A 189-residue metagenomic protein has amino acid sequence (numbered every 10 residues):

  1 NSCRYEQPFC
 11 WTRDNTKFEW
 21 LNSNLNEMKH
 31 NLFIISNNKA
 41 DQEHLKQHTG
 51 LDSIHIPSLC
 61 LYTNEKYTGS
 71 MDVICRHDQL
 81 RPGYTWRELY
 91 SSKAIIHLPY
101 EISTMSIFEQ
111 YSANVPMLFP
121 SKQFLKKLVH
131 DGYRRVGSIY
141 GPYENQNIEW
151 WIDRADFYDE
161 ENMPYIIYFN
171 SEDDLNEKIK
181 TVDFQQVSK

Functional and structural regions predicted by a protein language model:
N1-G69, Q146: Catalytic core of nucleotide-activated saccharide and alditol-phosphate transferases
E19-N22, R81-G83, S103-M105, I152-R154: Eukaryotic intrinsically disordered and solvent-exposed regulatory patches
K29-I34, K93-I95, Y165: Short active-site oxyanion
N38-K39, R87, S171: Helix N-cap/beta->alpha junction signal
S58-T63, G69, C75-Q123: Donor nucleotide-activated moiety binding/catalytic core segment of transferases that use nucleotide-activated donors
Y67-V73, T181-Q186: Short, surface-exposed amphipathic charged segments that create phosphate/polyanion-binding patches used for binding
P99-Y100, T104-K189: Catalytic binding pocket for nucleotide-activated donors in carbohydrate/polymer assembly enzymes
